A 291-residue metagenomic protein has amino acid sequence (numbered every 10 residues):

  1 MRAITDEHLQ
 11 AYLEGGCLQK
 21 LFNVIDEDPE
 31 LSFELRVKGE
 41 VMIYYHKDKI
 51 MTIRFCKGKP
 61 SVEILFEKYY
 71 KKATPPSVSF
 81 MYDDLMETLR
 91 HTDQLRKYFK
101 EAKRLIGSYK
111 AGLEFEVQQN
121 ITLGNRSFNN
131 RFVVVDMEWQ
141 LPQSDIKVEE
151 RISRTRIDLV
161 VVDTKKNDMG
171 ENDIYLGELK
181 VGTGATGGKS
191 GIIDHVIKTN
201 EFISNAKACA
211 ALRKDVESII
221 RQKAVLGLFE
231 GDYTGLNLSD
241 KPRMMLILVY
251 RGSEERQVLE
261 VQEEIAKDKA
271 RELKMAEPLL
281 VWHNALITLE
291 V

Functional and structural regions predicted by a protein language model:
M1-V291: Charged, terminal alpha-helix-loop-beta segments that serve as non-catalytic nucleic-acid engagement and/or assembly
